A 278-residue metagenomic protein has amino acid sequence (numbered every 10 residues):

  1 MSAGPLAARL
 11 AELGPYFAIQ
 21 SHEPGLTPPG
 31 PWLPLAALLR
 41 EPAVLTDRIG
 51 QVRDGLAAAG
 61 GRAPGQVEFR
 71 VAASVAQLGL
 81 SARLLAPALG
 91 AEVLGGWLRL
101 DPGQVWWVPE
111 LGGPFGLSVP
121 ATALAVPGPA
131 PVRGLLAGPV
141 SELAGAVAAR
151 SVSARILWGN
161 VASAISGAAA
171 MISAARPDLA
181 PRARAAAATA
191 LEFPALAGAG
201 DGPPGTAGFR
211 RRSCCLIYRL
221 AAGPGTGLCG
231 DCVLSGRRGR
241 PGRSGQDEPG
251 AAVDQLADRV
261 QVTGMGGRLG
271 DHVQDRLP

Functional and structural regions predicted by a protein language model:
M1-D47: A eukaryotic "domain-start" boundary segment
A36-A207: Hydrophobic, aromatic-lined core segments that form the binding pocket/scaffold for planar heteroaromatic ligands
A174-E248: Cys/His-clustered metal-coordination modules, chiefly Zn-binding fingers
P249-A252, A257, T263: Short linear motifs in low-complexity or flexible loops
G266, D275-P278: Polybasic, low-complexity intrinsically disordered segments
